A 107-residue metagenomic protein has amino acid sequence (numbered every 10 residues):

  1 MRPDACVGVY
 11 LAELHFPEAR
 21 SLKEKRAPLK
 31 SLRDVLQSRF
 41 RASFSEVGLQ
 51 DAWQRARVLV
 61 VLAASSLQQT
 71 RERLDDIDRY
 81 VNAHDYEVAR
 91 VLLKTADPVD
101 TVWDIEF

Functional and structural regions predicted by a protein language model:
R2-A5, L49-A52, D97: Mobile beta-alpha loop/short-helix "lid" or hinge segments that flank ligand
R2-S38, A42-S43: N-terminal first-folded block
Y10-L14, V58-V60, V91: A structural signal for short, well-ordered beta-strand segments
A19, A64-L67: Short, surface-exposed acidic/glycine-rich loop or hinge patches that mediate macromolecular interfaces
A42-G48, R90-V91: A short linear hydrophobic-aromatic micro-motif
S45-S65: Short, charge-patterned binding micro-sites
S66-T101: C-terminal structural segments of small proteins and small subunits
E106-F107: Eukaryotic non-globular, compositionally biased segments
